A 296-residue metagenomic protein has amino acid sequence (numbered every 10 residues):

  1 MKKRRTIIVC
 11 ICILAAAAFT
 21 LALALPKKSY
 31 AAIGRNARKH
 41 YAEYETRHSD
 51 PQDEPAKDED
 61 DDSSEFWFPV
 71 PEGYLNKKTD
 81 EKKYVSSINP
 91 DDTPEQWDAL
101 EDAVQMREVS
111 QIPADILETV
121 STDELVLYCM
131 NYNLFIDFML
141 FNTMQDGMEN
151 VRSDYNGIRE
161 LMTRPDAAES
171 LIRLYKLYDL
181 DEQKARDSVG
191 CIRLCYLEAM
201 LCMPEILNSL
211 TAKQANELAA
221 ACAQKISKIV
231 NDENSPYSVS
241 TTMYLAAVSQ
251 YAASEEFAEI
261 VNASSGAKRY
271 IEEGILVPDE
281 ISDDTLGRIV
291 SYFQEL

Functional and structural regions predicted by a protein language model:
M1-I13: N-terminal Sec-pathway targeting helices
K3-R5, A17, E43: Low-complexity intrinsically disordered segments
C12-T20: Bacterial N-terminal signal peptides
L21-A37: Sec-dependent signal peptide cleavage junction
R38-H40, F66, V70-L296: Non-catalytic all-alpha helical scaffold/repeat segments
H40-T46: Short extracytoplasmic/periplasmic juxtamembrane "stem" segments immediately C-terminal to an N-terminal membrane anchor
R47-E59: Ser/Thr/Gly/Pro-rich low-complexity, disordered linker/stalk segments of secreted and cell-surface proteins
